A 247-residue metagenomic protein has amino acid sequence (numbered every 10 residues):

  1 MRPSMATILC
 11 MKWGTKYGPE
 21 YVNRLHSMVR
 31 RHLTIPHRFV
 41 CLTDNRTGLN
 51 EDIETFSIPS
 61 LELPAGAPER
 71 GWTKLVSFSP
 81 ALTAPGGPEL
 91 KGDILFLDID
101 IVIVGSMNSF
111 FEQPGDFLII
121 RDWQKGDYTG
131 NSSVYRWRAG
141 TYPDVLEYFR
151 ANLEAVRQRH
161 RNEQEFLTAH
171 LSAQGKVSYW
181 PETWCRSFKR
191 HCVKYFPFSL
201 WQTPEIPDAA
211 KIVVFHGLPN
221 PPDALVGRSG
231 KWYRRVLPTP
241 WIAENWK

Functional and structural regions predicted by a protein language model:
M1-R24, I35, C41, L49-I58 (+1 more regions): A glycosyltransferase accessory/donor-loop signature
H26-R30: Surface-exposed amphipathic alpha-helices with a cationic face
D44-L90: Active-site-proximal specificity loops/subdomain of glycosyltransferases
I94: Short aromatic/hydrophobic "clamp" motif used to bind/position activated sugar donors
L97: Catalytic metal- and UDP-sugar-binding loop of GT-A-like glycosyltransferases, i.e., residues flanking the conserved
I101-G130: Conserved donor-nucleotide/metal-binding helix-loop-beta segment in metal-dependent transferases, i.e., the alpha-helix
S133-T141: Short glycine- and hydrophobic/aromatic-rich loop-to-beta-strand nucleating segment in the catalytic cores
